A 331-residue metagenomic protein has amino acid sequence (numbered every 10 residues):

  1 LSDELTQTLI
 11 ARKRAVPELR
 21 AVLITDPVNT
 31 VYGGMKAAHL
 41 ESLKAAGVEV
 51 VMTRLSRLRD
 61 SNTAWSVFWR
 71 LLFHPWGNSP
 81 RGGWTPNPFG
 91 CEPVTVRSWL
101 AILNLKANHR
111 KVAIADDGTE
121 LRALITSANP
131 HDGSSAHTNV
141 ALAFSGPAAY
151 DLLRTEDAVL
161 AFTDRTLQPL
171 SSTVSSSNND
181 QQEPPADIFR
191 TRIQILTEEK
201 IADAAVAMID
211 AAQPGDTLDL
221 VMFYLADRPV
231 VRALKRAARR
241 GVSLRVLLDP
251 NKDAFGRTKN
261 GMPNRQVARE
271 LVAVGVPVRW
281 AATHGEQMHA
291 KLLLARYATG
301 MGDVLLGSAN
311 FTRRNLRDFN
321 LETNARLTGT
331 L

Functional and structural regions predicted by a protein language model:
L1-L331: Charged, low-complexity intrinsically disordered terminal segments
